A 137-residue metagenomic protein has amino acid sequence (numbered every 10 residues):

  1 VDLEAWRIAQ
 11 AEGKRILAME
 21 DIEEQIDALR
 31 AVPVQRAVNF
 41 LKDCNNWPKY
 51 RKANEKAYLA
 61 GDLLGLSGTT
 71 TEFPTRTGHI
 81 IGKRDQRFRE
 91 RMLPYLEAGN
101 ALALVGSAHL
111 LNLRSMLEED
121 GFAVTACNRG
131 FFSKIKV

Functional and structural regions predicted by a protein language model:
V1-E97, S115-M116, N128-G130: Hydrophobic, often amphipathic alpha-helical segments used for membrane interaction and targeting
N100-V137: C-terminal structured interaction module
